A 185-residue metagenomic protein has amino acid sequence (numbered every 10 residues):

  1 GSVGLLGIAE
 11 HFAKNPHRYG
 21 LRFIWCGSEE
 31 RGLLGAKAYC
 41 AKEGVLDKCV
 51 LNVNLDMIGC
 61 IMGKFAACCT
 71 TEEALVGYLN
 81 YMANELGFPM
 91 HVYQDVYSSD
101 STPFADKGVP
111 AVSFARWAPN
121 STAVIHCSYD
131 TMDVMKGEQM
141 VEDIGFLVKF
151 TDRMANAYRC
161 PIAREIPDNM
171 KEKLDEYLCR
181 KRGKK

Functional and structural regions predicted by a protein language model:
S2-Y78, Y97: Acidic/histidine-rich catalytic neighborhood of metal-dependent amide-processing enzymes
I61-K184: Active-site-adjacent substrate-binding region of metalloamidase/peptidase-like peptide-processing proteins
